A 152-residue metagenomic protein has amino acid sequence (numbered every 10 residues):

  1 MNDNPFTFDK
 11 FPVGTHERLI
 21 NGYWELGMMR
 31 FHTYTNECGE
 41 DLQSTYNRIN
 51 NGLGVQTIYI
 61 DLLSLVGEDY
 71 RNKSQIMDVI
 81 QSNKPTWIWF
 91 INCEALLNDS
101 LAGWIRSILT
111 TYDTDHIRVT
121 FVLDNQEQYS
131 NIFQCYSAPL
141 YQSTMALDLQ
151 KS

Functional and structural regions predicted by a protein language model:
M1-P85: Extended, compositionally biased accessory segments flanking or bridging domains
M29-H32, I58-I60, T120, Y141-L147: Hydrophobic/aromatic beta-strand patches that form the interior of the parallel beta-sheet core in alpha/beta enzyme
E37-S44, N98-D99, E127-N131: Short, charged/polar "capping" segments at the starts of alpha-helices and the immediately preceding loops
S44-T45, S100-I108: A short acidic, amphipathic alpha-helical/loop segment
G52, T114, P139-Q142: Short, well-ordered coil/turn elements that cap or connect secondary structure elements
D61-E68, N72-W104, R118-Q126: Conserved P-loop NTPase "ATPase switch" module shared by AAA+ and STAND
W104-Y112, C135-P139: Catalytic-core regions built around general acid/base machinery
N131-S152: A short helix-turn-beta junction within AAA+ P-loop NTPase domains corresponding to the substrate/partner-engaging
